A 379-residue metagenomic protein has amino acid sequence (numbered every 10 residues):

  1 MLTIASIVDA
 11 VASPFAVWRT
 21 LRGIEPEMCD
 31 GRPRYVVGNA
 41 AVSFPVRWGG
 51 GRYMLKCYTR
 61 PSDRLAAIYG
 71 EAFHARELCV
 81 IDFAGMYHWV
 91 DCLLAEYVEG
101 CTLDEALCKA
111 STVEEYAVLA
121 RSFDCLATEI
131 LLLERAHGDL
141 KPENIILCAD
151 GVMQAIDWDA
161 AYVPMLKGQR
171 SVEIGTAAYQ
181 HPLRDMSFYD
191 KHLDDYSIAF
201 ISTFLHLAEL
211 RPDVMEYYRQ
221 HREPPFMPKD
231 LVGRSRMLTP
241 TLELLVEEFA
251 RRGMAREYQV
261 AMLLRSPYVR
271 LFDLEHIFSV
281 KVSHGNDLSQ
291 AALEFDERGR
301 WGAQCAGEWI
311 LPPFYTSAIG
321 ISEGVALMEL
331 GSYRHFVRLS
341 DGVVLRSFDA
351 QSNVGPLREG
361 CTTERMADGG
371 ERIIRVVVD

Functional and structural regions predicted by a protein language model:
M1-R34, I68-Y69: Juxta-kinase regulatory segment immediately upstream of eukaryotic protein kinase catalytic domains
R32-P33, N39-G70: ATP-binding glycine-rich loop module of kinase domains
F73-A117: Conserved structural core of kinase catalytic domains
A127, L131-C148: Catalytic-loop of the protein kinase fold
D157-Y162: Activation of the activation-loop gatekeeper triad in protein kinase-fold domains
Q169-R184: Conserved activation segment of eukaryotic-like protein kinases, specifically the C-terminal portion of the activation
L207-H284: Helical subdomain adjoining the active site within ATP-dependent kinase catalytic cores
V282-D379: Residue-level detector of conserved, function-critical positions
